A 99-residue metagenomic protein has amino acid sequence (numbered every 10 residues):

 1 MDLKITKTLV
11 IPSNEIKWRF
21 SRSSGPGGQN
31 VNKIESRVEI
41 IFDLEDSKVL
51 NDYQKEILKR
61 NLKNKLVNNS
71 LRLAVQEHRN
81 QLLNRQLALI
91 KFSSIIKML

Functional and structural regions predicted by a protein language model:
M1-L99: Ribosome-associated translation termination/rescue signal centered on the conserved GGQ peptidyl-tRNA hydrolysis loop
